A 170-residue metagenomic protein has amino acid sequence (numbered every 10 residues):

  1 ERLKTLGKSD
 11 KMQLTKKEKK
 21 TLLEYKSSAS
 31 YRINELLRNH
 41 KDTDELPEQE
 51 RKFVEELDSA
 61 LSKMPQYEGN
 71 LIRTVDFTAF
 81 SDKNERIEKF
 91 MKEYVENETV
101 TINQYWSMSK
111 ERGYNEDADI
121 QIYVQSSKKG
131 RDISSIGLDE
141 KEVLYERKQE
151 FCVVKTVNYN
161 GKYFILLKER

Functional and structural regions predicted by a protein language model:
E1-R170: Mono-ADP-ribosyltransferase
